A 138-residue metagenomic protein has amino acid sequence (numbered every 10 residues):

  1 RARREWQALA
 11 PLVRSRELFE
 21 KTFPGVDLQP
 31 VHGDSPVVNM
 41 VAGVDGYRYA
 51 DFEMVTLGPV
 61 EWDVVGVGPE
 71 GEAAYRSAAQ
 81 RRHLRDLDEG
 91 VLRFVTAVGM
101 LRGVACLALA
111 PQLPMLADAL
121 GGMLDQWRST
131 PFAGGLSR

Functional and structural regions predicted by a protein language model:
R1-H32, G134-L136: An alpha-helical support segment within catalytic cores of ATP-dependent transferases
R4-L12, L116-Q126: Extended, well-ordered alpha-helical scaffold segments
T22, M40-G43: Hydrophobic, well-ordered secondary-structure scaffolds
D27, H32-D34, R93-A97: Secondary-structure capping and boundary motifs in well-ordered enzyme cores
P30, A42-R93: Active-site Asp-x-Gly
D34, V38-M40: Catalytic-loop signature of eukaryotic-like protein kinases
V60-L84, A97-M115, G122-Q126: Active-site activation/catalytic loop segments of kinase-like enzymes and analogous catalytic loops in related
L124-R138: Amphipathic, Lys/Arg-enriched alpha-helical patches that create a basic surface for binding polyanionic ligands
